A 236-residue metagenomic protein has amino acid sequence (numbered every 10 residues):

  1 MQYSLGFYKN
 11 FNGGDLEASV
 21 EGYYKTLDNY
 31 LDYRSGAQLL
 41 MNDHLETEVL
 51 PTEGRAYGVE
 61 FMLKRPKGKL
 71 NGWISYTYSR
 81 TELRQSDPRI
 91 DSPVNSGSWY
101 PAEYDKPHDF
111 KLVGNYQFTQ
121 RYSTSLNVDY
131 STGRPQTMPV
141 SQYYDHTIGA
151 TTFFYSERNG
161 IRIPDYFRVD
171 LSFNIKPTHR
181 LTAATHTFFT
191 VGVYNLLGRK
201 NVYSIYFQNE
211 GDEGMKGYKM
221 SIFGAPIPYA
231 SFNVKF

Functional and structural regions predicted by a protein language model:
M1-E48, R55, G192: Membrane-embedded beta-barrel scaffold of Gram-negative outer-membrane proteins
M1-Y3, E53-Y57, P66, K106-F110 (+3 more regions): Residues that define the transmembrane beta-barrel architecture of outer-membrane proteins
M1-Y3, L40-E48, R55-Y57, S92-S98 (+2 more regions): Extracytoplasmic loops and strand-loop junctions of Gram-negative outer membrane beta-barrel proteins
Y3, L16-V20, G72-I74, F110-L112 (+4 more regions): Transmembrane beta-strands of outer-membrane beta-barrel proteins
K9-F11, L63-K67, Y116, V128 (+3 more regions): Residue-level signature of outer-membrane beta-barrel architecture
G13-A18, K69-G72, R121-T124, R180-L181 (+1 more regions): Repeated loop/turn-to-beta-strand initiation elements of outer-membrane beta-barrel proteins
Y23-T26, L45-V140: Gram-negative outer-membrane beta-barrel transporters
R121, Y130-G149, R168-D170, I175-F236: C-terminal beta-signal and adjacent terminal beta-strands/loops of Gram-negative outer-membrane beta-barrel proteins
